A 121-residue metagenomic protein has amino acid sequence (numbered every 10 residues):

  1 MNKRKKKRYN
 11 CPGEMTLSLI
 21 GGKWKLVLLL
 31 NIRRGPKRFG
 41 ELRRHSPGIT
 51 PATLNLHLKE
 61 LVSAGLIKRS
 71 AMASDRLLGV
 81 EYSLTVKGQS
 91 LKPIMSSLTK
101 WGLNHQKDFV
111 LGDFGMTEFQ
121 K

Functional and structural regions predicted by a protein language model:
M1-K3: Long, low-complexity, charged/polar intrinsically disordered regions in eukaryotic proteins
C11-T53, K59, S74-S83: N-terminal helix-turn-helix DNA-binding core of bacterial DNA-binding proteins
L26, L30, A64, I94-D108: Alpha-helical linker/hinge and terminal dimerization helices associated with HTH transcriptional regulators
V62-M72: A short, conserved structural fragment
S70, V110-L111: Short, hydrophobic secondary-structure boundary micro-motifs
A73-S97: Basic, amphipathic "hinge/linker" alpha-helix immediately C-terminal to the N-terminal HTH DNA-binding motif
L111-K121: Exposed, interaction-prone assembly regions rather than primary DNA-binding/catalytic cores
